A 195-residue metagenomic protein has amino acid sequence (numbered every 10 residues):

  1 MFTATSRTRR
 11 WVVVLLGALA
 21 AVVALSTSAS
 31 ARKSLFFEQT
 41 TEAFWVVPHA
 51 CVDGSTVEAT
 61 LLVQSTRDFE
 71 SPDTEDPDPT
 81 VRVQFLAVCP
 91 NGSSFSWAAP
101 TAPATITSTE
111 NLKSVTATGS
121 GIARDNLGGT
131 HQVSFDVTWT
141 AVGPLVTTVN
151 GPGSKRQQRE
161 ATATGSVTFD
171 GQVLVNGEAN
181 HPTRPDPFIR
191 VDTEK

Functional and structural regions predicted by a protein language model:
A4-L15: Bacterial N-terminal signal peptides that target proteins for export
V14-A24: Bacterial N-terminal signal peptides
S26-S28: N-terminal signal peptide c-region/cleavage motif recognized by signal peptidases
S30-Q84, L174-K195: N-terminal segment immediately downstream of the Sec signal-peptide cleavage site in secreted/extracellular proteins
K33-T41, T109-S120, Q158-T162: Short, hydrophobic/aromatic-rich segments at coil-to-beta transitions
H49-K155: Predominantly extracellular/secreted and cell-surface proteins with exposed, flexible low-complexity segments
G129-E194: A charged, solvent-exposed segment within the mature domains of Sec-exported extracytoplasmic proteins
